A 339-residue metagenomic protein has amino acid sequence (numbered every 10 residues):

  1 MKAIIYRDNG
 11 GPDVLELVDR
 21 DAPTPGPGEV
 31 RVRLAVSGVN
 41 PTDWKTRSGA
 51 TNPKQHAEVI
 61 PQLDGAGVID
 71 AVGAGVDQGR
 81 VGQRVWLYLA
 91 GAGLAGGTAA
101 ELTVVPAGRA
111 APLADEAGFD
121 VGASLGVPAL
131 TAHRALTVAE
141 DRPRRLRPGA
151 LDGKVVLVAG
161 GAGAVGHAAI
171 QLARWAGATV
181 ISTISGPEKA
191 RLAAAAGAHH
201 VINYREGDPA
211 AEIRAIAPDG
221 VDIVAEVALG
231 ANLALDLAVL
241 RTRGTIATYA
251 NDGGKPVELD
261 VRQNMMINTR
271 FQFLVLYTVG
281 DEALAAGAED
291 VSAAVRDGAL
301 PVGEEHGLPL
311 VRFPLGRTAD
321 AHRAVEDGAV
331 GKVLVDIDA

Functional and structural regions predicted by a protein language model:
D21-V39, A50-G91: Glycine-rich beta-strand-centered segment in the early N-terminal region that forms part of a ligand/cofactor-binding
Q78, L89-G160: NAD(P)H dinucleotide-binding glycine-rich loop of Rossmann-like/cofactor-binding domains, especially the beta1-alpha1
T131, A164-V165, A231-N232: Hydrophobic/small residue at the entry helix of a nucleotide-binding pocket
G160-G161, A228: NAD(P)H cofactor-binding loop motif with strongest signal on the N-terminal glycine-rich segment
A162, I170: N-terminal Rossmann NAD(P)H-binding glycine-rich loop of SDR-like oxidoreductase domains
R174-N232: Adenosine-nucleotide cofactor-binding segment
I184, A231-L300, I337-A339: Glycine-rich phosphate-binding loop and adjacent beta-alpha segment of Rossmann(oid) nucleotide-cofactor-binding
A285-A339: C-terminal hydrophobic helical "lid"/dimerization subdomain of Rossmann-like NAD(P)H-dependent oxidoreductases
